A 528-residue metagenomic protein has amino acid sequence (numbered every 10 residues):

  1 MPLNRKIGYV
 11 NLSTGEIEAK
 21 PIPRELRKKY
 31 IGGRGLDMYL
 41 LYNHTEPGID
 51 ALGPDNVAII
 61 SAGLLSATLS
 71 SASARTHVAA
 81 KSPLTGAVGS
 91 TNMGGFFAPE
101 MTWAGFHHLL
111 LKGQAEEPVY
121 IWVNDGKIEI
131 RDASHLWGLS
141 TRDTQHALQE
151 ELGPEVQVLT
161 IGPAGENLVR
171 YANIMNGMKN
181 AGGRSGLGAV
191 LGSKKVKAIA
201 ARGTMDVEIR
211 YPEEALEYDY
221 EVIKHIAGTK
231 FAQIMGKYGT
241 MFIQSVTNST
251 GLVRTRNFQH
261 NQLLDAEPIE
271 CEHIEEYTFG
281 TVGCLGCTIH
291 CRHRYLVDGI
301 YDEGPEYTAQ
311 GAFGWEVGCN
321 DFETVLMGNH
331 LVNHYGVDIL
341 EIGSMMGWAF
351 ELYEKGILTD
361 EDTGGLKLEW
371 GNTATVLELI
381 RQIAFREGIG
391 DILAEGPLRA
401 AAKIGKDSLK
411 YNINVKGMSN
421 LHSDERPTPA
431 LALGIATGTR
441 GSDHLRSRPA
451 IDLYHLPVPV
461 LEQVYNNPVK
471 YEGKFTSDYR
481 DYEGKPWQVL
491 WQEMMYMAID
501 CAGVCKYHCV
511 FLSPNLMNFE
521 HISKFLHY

Functional and structural regions predicted by a protein language model:
M1-L263: Protein-protein interaction/assembly regions in multi-subunit complexes
Q149, G153-L159, P163-S185, L191-Y528: Extended C-terminal regions of large enzymes
